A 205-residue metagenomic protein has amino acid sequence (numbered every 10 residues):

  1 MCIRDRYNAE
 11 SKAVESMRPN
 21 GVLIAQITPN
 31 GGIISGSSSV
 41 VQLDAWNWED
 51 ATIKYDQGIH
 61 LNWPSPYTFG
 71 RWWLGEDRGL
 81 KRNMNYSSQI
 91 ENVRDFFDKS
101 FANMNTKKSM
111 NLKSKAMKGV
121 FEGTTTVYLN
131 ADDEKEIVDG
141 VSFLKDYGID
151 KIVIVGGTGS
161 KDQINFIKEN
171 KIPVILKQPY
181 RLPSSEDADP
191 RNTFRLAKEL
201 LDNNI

Functional and structural regions predicted by a protein language model:
M1-I3: Short, small-residue-biased leader/transition segments that mark boundaries at the very start of proteins
Y7: TRNA-binding/sensing appendages of the translation machinery
E10-K151: Polyanionic/metal-chelating signatures
A25-I27, I152-V155, P173-K177, L182: Short hydrophobic alpha-helical runs that function as membrane-insertion/retention elements
G32-S35, S160-D162, R181-S185: Short gly/pro/ser/thr-enriched loop/turn and capping motifs at secondary-structure boundaries
S109-M110, L129-D133, V155-T158, S185-T193: A general structural motif
T126, N165-K168, P173-I205: His/Asp/Glu-enriched, well-ordered alpha-helical/loop segment that forms or immediately abuts the divalent-metal
I137-V138, S160-I164: Short, well-ordered alpha-helical microsegments
